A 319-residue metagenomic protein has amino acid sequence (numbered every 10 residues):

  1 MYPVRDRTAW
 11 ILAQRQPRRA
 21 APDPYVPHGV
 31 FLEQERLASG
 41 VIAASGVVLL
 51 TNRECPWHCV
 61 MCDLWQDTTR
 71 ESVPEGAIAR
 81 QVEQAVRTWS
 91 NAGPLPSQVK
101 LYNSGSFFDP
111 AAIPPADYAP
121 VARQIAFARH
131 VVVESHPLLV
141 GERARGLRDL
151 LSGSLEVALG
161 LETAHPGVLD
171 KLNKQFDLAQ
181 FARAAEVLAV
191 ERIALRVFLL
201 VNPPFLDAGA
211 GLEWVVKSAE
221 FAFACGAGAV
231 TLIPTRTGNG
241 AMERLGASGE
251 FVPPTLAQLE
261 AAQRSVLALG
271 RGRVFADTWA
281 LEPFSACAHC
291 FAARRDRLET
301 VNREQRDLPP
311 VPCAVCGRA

Functional and structural regions predicted by a protein language model:
M1-P27, E33, L37-A38, F223 (+1 more regions): Auxiliary Fe-S-binding modules of radical SAM enzymes
A20-T69, R87-L101: N-terminal pre-triad scaffold of radical SAM enzymes
A44-G46, S97-L101, V131-V133, L155-L159 (+3 more regions): Hydrophobic faces of well-ordered beta-strands that scaffold small-molecule active sites in alpha/beta enzyme cores
W65-Q81, A85-I113, Q124-V140, S154-F181 (+1 more regions): Core AdoMet radical
T88-P94, V121-A126, A144-S154, E186-R192 (+1 more regions): Acidic (Asp/Glu)-rich catalytic clusters
G105-F107, P137-L139, T163-H165, V201-F205 (+2 more regions): Active-site-proximal loop/turn and secondary-structure-junction residues that shape catalytic pockets, frequently
A111-A119, V140-L150, A208-G209: Distinct, well-ordered alpha-helical segments
A179-A241, L259-T278: Conserved C-terminal portion of the radical SAM core fold that forms the substrate/S-adenosylmethionine-binding
